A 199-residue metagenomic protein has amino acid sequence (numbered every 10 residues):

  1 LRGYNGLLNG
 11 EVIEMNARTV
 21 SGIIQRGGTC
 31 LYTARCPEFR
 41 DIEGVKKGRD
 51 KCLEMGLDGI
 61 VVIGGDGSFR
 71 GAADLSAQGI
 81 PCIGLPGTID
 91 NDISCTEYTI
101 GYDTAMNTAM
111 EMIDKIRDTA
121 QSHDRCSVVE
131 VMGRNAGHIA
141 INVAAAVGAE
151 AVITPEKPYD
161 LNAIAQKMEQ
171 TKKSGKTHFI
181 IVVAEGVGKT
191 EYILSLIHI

Functional and structural regions predicted by a protein language model:
L1, L75-T108, I153-D160: Short, acidic/small-residue loops that bind anionic groups at enzyme active sites
L7-V62, S68, I100-M112: Glycine-rich oxoanion-binding loops at beta->alpha junctions
S21-Q25, K51-M55, L75-A77, C82 (+3 more regions): Solvent-exposed alpha-helices and their adjacent loops that cap or buttress functional pockets in soluble metabolic
G67-I80, A140: Short Gly/Thr/Asp-enriched flexible loops that form oxyanion-binding sites at enzyme active sites
T104-D118, V129, R134-H138: Active-site glycine-rich loop that binds ribose-phosphate moieties when present
H123-P158: Conserved anion/nucleotide-ligand pocket segment
E150-K173, F179-I180: Glycine-rich ThDP/TPP pyrophosphate-binding loop and its adjacent helix/strand module within ThDP-dependent enzymes
I197-I199: Conserved small/polar residues in nucleotide/adenosyl-binding loops
